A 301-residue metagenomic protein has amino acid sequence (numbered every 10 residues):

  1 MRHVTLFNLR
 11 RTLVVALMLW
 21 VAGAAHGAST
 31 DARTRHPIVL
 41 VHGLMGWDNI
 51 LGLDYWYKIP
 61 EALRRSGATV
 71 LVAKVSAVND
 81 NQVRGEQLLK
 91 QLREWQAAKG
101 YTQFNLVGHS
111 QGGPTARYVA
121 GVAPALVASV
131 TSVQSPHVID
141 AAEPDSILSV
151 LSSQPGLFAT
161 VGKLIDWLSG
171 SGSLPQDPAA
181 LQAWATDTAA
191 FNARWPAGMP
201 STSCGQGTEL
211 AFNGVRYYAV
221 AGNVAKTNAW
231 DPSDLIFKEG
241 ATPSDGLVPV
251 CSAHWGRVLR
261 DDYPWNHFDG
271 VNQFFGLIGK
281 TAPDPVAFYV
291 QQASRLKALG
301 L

Functional and structural regions predicted by a protein language model:
R2-L13: Bacterial N-terminal signal peptides that target proteins for export
T12-A22: Bacterial N-terminal signal peptides
V21-A25, S29: N-terminal signal peptide c-region/cleavage motif recognized by signal peptidases
T30-Q103, L157-F158: Active-site catalytic motif of lipid deacylating hydrolases and related acyltransferases
H42, V70, E86-A190, D245: Serine-dependent carboxylesterase/thioesterase catalytic core of lipase-like alpha/beta-hydrolase/SGNH enzymes
G43-W47, S76-D80, Q111-P114, S135-I139 (+1 more regions): Solvent-exposed loop/turn segments at secondary-structure junctions within structured extracellular/periplasmic domains
P178-A221: A conserved mid-domain beta-alpha-beta active-site/ligand-binding segment of alpha/beta enzyme cores
C204-L301: C-terminal catalytic-base region of ester-bond hydrolases, centering on the histidine of the charge-relay
